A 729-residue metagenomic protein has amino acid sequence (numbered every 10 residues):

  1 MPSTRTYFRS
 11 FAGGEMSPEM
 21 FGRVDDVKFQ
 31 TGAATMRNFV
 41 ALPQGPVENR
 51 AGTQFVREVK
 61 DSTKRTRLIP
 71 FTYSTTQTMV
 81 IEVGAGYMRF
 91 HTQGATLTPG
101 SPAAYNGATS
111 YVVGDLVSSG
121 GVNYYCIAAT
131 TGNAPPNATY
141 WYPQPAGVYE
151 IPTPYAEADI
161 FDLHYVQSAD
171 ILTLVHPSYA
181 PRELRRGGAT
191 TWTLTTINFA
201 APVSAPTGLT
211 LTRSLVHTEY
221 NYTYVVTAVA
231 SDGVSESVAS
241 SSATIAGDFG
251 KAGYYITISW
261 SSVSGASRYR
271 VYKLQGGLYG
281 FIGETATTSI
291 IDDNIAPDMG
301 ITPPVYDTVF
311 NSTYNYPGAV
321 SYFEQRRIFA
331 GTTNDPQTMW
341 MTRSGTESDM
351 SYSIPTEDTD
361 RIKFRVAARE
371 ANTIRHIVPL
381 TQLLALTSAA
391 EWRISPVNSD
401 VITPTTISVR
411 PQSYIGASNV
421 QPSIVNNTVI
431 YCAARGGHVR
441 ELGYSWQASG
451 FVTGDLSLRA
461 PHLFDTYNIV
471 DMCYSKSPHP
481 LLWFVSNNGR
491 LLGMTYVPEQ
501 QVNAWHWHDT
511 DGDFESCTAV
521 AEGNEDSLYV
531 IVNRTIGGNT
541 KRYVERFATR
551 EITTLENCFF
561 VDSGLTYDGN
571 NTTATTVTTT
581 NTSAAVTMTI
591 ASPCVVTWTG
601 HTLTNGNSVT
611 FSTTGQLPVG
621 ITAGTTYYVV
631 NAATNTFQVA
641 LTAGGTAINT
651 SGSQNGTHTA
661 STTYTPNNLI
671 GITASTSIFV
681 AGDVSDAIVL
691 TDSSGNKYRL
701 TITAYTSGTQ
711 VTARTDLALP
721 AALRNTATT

Functional and structural regions predicted by a protein language model:
M1-G100, Y179, E183-S214, V225 (+6 more regions): N-terminal beta-propeller domains
R5-V27, L97-S101, Y125-L163, P177 (+3 more regions): Small/polar beta-strand repeat architecture
T76-T78, D170, H479-L482: Structural hallmark of WD40 beta-propellers
V113-L116, V122-Y125, A180-E183, T625-Y628: Extracellular disulfide-bonded cysteine-rich modules/repeats
N123, N221-T223, R268: Short, conserved beta-strand segments of beta-strand-rich sandwich/propeller modules, principally
C126, A158-P202, G276-L278: Hydrophobic or amphipathic alpha-helical targeting/insertion segments
A200-N221, A230-G265: Pro/Thr/Ser/Gly-rich low-complexity, intrinsically disordered linker/stalk tracts
R326, A368-T573: Beta-sheet-dominated scaffold domains
